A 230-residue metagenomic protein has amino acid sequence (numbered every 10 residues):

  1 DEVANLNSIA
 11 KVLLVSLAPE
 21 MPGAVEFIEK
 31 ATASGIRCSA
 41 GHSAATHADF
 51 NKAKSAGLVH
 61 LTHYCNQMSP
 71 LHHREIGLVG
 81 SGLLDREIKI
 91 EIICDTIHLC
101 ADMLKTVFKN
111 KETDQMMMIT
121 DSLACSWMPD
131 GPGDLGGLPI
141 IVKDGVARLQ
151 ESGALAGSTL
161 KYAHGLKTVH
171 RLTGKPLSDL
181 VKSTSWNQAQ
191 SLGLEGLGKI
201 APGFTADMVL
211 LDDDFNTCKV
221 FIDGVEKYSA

Functional and structural regions predicted by a protein language model:
D1-S8, D179-V181, S185: Alpha-helical scaffold segments that flank or form the walls of functional sites
E2-M128: Active-site core of metal-dependent hydrolases
G77-I92, T96, F108-T120, S126-F204 (+1 more regions): His/Asp/Glu-enriched, well-ordered alpha-helical/loop segment that forms or immediately abuts the divalent-metal
F215-F221: Short, Lys/Arg- and Gly-enriched loop/turn segments at beta-strand edges
